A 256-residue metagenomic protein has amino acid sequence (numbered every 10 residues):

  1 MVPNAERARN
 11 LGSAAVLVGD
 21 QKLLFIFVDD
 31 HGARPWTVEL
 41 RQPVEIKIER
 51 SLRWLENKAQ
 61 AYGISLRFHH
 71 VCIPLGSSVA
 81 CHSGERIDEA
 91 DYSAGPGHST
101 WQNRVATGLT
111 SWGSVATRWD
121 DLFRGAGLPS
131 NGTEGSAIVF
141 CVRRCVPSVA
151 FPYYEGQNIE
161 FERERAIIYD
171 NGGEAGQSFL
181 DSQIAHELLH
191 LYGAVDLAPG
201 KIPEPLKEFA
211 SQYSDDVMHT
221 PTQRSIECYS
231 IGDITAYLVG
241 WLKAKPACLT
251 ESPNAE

Functional and structural regions predicted by a protein language model:
M1-S130: Propeptide-to-catalytic entry region of secreted or membrane-anchored zinc metalloproteases
V2-S13, L197-E256: Replace "(M1/M4/M9/M12/WLM)" with "(e.g., M1/M4/M8/M9/M12/M26/WLM)" and add "not limited to" to clarify scope
L11-L17, A33, A94, H98-P199: Active-site-proximal segment of zinc-dependent metalloprotease catalytic domains
D20-K22, S136, D215: Extracellular structured ligand-interaction cores
D29-D30, C72, C81, C141 (+4 more regions): Cysteine-centric signal of extracytoplasmic or virion-exposed proteins
G32-T37, S148-A150, S225-Y229: Short, solvent-exposed loop/turn elements at domain surfaces
L40, V44-K47, S51, V115 (+3 more regions): Stable alpha-helical elements in mature extracytoplasmic
L52-L55, A59, L188, Y192-D196 (+1 more regions): Sec/Tat-exported extracytoplasmic proteins
